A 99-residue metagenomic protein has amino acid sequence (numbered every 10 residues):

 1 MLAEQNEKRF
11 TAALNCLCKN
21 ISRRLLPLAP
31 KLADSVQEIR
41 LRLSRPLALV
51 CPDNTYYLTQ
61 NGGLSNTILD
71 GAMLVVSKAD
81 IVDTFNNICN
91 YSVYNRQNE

Functional and structural regions predicted by a protein language model:
M1-E99: N-terminal accessory targeting/assembly segments
